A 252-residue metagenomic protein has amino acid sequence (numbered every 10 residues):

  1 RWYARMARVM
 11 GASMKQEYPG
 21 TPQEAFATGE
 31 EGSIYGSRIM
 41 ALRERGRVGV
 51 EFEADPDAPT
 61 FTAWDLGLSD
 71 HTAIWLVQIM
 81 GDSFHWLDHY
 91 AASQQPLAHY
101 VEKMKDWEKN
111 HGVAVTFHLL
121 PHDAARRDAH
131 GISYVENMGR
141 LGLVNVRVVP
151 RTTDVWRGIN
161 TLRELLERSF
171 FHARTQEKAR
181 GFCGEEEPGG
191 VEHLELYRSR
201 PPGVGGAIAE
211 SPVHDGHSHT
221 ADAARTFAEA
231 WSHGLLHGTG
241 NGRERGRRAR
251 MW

Functional and structural regions predicted by a protein language model:
R1-W64: ATPase catalytic-site recognition across NTP-hydrolyzing enzymes
G11, G67-L68, P96-L97, E187 (+1 more regions): Active-site-proximal structural scaffolding
P22, L66-L68, S93: Short, flexible loop/turn elements at secondary-structure junctions
D55-I79: Gly/Thr-rich phosphate-binding beta-strand-loop-beta motif of the actin/hexokinase/Hsp70
W75-V213, S232-G238, G242-W252: Mg2+-dependent endonuclease catalytic cores in nucleic-acid-processing enzymes, primarily RNase H-like
H219: Histidine-centered active-site/metal-ligand motif
T226: Active-site or metal-binding loop neighborhoods of secreted/extracellular toxin and effector enzymes
